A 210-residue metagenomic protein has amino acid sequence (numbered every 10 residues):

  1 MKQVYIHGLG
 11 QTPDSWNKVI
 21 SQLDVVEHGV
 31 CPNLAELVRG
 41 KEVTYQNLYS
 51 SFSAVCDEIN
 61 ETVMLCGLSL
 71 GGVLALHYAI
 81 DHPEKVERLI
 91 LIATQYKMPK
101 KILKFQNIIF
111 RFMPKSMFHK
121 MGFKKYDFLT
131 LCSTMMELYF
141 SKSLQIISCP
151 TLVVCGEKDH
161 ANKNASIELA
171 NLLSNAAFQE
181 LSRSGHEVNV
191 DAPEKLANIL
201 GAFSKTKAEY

Functional and structural regions predicted by a protein language model:
M1-R39: Conserved HGGG/HGGXW glycine-rich cap/lid loop of the alpha/beta-hydrolase fold
Y45, I80-D81, L89-K115, K163: Flexible "cap/lid" loop of the alpha/beta hydrolase fold
N47-V63: Conserved acidic catalytic loop of the alpha/beta-hydrolase fold
T62-M98: Conserved hydrolase catalytic core segment
S116-K142, K158: Hydrophobic, aromatic-rich cap/lid helix
I146-I147, V153-C155: Short beta-strand/loop motif that positions the catalytic acidic residue of the alpha/beta-hydrolase fold
E157-A161, H186: Acidic catalytic loop of the alpha/beta-hydrolase fold
S184-P193: Catalytic histidine-centered segment of alpha/beta-hydrolase-like enzymes
